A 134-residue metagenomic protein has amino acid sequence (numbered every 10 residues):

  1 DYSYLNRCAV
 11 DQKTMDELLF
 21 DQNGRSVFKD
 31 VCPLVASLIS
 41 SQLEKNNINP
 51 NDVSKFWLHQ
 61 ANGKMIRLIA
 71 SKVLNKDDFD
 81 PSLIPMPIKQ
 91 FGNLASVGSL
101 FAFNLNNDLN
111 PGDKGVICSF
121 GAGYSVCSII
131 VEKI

Functional and structural regions predicted by a protein language model:
D1-M86: Hydrophobic pocket-lining "lid/loop/helix" segments that shape and contact the acyl-thioester
C32, G63, N93-L100: Short alpha-helical patches at coil-to-helix transitions and adjacent helical residues in well-structured domains
K55-F56, F91, V126, K133: Broad hydrophobic/π-residue packing in well-ordered secondary structure
N62-K64, F91, D108, Y124: Short Gly/Pro-enriched loop/turn and capping motifs at secondary-structure junctions
K72, K76, F91, L105-N110: Hydrophobic alpha-helical segments
I84-G98, C118: Cysteine-centered functional microenvironments
G98-I134: Conserved beta-strand-centric core segments of catalytic alpha/beta enzyme folds
